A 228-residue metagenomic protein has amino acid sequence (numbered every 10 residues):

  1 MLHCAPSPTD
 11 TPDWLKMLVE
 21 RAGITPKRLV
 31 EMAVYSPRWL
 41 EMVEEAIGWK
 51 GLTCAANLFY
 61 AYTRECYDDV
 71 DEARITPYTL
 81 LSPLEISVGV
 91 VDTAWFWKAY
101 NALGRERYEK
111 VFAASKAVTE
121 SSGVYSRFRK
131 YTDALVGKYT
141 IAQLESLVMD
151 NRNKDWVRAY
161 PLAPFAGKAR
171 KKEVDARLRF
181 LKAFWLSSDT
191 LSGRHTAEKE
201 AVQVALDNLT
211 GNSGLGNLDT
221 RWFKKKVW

Functional and structural regions predicted by a protein language model:
M1-V70: Non-catalytic protein-protein interaction scaffold segments in large eukaryotic complex-forming proteins
R21, A46-K50, Y62-D69, A114-S121 (+5 more regions): Residue-level signature of the C-terminal ends
I24, L29, V43, L52 (+5 more regions): Extended hydrophobic/Leu-rich segments
N57-V111: Basic/polar, acidic-poor N-terminal "presequence/leader" segments that form or can form short amphipathic helices
E72-Y78, T93-W97, E109-F112, Y139-E145 (+3 more regions): Amphipathic alpha-helical scaffolding segments comprising HEAT/armadillo-like alpha-solenoid repeats
V88-L103, Y108-Y139, Q143: Extended repeat-based interaction scaffolds and adjacent low-complexity, acidic/S/T/P-biased segments that form broad
S121-N208: Alpha-helical protein-protein interaction scaffolds
T196-W228: C-terminal structured domains
